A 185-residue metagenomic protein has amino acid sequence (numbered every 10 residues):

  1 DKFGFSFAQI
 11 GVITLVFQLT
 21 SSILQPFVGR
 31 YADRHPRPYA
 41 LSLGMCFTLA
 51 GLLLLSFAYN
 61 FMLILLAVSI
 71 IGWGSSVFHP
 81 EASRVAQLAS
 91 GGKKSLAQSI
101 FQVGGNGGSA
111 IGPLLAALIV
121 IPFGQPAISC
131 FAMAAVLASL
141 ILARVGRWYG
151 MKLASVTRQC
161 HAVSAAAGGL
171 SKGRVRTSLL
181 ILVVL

Functional and structural regions predicted by a protein language model:
D1, R174-L185: Pair of pore-lining "gating" transmembrane helices in MFS-fold secondary transporters
S6-T14, Q98: Juxtamembrane helix-start elements in MFS-like secondary transporters
Q18-P26, S109-A110: Residue-level signature of mid-helix packing/kink "hotspots" within the transmembrane helices of 12-pass Major
I23-F61: Conserved MFS/SLC helix-loop-helix module at the cytosolic interface between two early adjacent transmembrane helices
G51-S56, I71, L142-A143: MFS-fold secondary transporters
A67-G104: Cytoplasmic helix-loop-helix junction between adjacent transmembrane helices in 12-TM secondary transporters
F101-W148: Helix-loop-helix hairpin linking two adjacent transmembrane segments in secondary transporters
R144-G169: Flexible cytoplasmic inter-helical loops of multi-pass small-molecule transporters
